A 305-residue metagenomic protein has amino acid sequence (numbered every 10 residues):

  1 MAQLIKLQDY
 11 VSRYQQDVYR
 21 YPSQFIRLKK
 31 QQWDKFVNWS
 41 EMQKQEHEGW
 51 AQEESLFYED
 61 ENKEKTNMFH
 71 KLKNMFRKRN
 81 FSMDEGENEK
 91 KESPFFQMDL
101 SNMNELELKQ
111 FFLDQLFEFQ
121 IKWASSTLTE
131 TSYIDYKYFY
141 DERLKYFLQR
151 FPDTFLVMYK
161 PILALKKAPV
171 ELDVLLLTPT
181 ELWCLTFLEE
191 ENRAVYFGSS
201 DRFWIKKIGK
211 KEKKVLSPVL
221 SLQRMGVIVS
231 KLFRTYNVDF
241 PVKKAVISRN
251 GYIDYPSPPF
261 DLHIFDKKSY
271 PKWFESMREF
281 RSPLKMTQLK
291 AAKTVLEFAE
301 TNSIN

Functional and structural regions predicted by a protein language model:
M1-E171, L177-N305: Intrinsically disordered, low-complexity Ser/Thr/Pro/Gly-rich regulatory segments
